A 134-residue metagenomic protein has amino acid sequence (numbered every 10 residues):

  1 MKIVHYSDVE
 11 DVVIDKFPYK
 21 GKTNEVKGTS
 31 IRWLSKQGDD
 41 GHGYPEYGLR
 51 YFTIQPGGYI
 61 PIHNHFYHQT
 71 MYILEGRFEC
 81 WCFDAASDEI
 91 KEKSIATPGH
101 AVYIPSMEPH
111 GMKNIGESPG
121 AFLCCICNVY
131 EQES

Functional and structural regions predicted by a protein language model:
M1-E46, S94: A short, N-terminal "cap"/entry segment at the start of jelly-roll beta-barrel domains of the cupin/DSBH fold
K2-V9, K16, A85-D88, P109-S134: Double-stranded beta-helix
I31-W33, L49-T53, T70, K93 (+1 more regions): Conserved hydrophobic/aromatic beta-strand scaffold that supports enzyme active sites
W33-Q37, G76-A86, E92: Short regulatory "switch" loops immediately downstream of catalytic or recognition motifs within protein catalytic
S35-Q37, G48-H65, S106: Conserved short histidine dyad/triad with adjacent acidic residue
Y51-Q55, H65-C80, D84, C125-C127: Short, conserved beta-strand element in jelly-roll/cupin
I60-I62, C80-C82, I104, H110-E117: Short beta-strand His + acidic residue motifs that chelate non-heme Fe in jelly-roll/DSBH and cupin folds
A85-S106: Short acidic-glycine-tyrosine-enriched beta hairpin
